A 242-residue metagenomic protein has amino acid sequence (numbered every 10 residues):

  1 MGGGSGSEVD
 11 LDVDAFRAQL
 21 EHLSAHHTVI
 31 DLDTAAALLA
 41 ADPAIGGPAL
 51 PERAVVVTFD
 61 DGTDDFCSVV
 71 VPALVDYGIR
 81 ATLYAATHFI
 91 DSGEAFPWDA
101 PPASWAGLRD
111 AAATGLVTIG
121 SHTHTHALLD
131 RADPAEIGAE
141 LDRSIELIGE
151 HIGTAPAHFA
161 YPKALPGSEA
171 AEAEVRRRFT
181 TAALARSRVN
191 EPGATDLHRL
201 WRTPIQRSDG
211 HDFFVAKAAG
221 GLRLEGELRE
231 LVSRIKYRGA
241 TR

Functional and structural regions predicted by a protein language model:
M1-T58, D65, T114, R131-H158 (+1 more regions): C-terminal active-site subregion of NodB/CE4 polysaccharide deacetylases
S24-A25, V71-I79, P101-S121, R176 (+1 more regions): Acidic (Asp/Glu)-rich catalytic clusters
A36-A37, S68, G93-G115, D142-R143: Alpha-helical scaffolding within the catalytic cores of extracellular/periplasmic polymer-degrading hydrolases
T58-F59, G120: Generic enzyme active-site microenvironment
G62-S68, A73: Short acidic, Gly/Ser-rich segments with clustered Asp/Glu that frequently serve as metal-coordination loops in enzyme
G78-P101: A short, conserved beta-to-alpha structural element at the edge of catalytic cores that scaffolds binding
T87-F89, T123-A127, L165, R188: Active-site-proximal loop/turn and secondary-structure-junction residues that shape catalytic pockets, frequently
D91-D99, H126-A135: Surface-exposed cleft-lining segments at the edges of enzyme active sites
